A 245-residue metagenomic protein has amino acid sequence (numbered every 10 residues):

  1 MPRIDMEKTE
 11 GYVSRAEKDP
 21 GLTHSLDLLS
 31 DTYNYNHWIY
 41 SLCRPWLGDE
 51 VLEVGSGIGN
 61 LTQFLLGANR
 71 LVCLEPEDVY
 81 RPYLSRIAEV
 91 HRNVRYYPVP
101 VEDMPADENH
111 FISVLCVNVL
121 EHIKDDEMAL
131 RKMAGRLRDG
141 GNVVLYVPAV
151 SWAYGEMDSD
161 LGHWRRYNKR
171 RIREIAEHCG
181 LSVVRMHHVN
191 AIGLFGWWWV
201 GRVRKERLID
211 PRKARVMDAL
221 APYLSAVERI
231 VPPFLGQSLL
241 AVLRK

Functional and structural regions predicted by a protein language model:
P2-V117, M128-L130, F234-L239: Conserved N-terminal segment of class I S-adenosyl-L-methionine
D19, S30, Y96, G193-K245: A C-terminal cap/extension of S-adenosyl-L-methionine-dependent methyltransferases that defines the acceptor-substrate
Y80, S151-A153, I192: Feature marks short, surface-exposed loop/turn motifs that line or immediately flank catalytic pockets and channel
N118-H122: A short His-aromatic
E127-N142: A short glycine-rich, Lys/Arg-flanked "PGG" loop and its adjoining helix->strand segment in the class I
V143-R165, K169-E177: Short, glycine-/aromatic-enriched active-site segment of Class I SAM-dependent methyltransferases
L181-A191: Conserved S-adenosyl-L-methionine
